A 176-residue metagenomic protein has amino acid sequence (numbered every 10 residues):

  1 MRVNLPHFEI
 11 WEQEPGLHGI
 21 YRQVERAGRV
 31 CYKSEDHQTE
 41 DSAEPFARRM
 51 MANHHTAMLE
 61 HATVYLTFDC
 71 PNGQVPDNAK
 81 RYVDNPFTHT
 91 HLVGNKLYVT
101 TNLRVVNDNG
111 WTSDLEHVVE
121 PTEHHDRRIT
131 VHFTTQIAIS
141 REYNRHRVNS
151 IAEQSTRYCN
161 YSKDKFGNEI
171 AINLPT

Functional and structural regions predicted by a protein language model:
M1-T176: A conserved ligand/cofactor-binding region detector
